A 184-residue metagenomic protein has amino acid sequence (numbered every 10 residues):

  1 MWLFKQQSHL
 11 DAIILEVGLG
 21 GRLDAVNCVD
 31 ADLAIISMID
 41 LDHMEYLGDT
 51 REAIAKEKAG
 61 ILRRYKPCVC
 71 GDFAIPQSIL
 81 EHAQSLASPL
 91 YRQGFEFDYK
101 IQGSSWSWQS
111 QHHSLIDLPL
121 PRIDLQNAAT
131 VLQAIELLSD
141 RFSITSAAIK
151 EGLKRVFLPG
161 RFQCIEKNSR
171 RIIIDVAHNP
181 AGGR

Functional and structural regions predicted by a protein language model:
Q6-V17, D24-N27, A31-I35, I39-M44 (+2 more regions): Nucleotide phosphate-binding/pyrophosphate-handling subdomain across enzymes that bind or process nucleotide phosphates
G18-G21, D40-L41, A74-I75, E96: Short acidic/polar capping segments at secondary-structure boundaries
R22-L23, P76-I79, G183: Short, well-ordered alpha-helical microsegments
D32, Y46-I61, K66-Q126, Q133 (+1 more regions): Internal gly/pro-rich beta-alpha loop/helix module that stabilizes soluble enzyme cofactors or their anionic handles
